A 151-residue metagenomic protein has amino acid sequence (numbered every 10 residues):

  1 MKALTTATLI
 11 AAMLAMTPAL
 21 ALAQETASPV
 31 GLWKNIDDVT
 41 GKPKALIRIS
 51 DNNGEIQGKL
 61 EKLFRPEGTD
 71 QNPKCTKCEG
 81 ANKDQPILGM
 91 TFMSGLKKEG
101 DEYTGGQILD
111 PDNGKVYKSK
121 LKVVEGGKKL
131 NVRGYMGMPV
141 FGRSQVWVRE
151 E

Functional and structural regions predicted by a protein language model:
M1-L9: Bacterial N-terminal signal peptides that target proteins for export
P18-E25: Sec/Tat signal peptide C-region and signal peptidase I cleavage site
T26-K34, E99-G106, K128-N131: Short, hydrophobic/aromatic-rich segments at coil-to-beta transitions
T26-K44, R143-E151: K/E-rich alpha-helical interaction surfaces of small helical-bundle regulatory domains
N35-S119: Central antiparallel beta-sheet cores of small beta-barrel/beta-sandwich binding domains
C78-D84, N131-M138: Short aromatic-glycine motifs in intrinsically disordered, low-complexity regions
K118-S119, E125-N131: Short, compact, well-ordered microdomains
G127-K129, Y135-E151: Edge beta-strand at a domain terminus
